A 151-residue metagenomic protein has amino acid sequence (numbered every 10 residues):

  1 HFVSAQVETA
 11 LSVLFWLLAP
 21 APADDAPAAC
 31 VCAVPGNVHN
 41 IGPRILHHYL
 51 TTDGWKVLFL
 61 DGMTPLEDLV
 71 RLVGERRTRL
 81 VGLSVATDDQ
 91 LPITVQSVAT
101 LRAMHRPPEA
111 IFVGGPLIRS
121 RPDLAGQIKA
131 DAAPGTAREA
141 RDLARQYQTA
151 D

Functional and structural regions predicted by a protein language model:
H1-P22: Long amphipathic alpha-helical segments
V3-Q6, A10, G42, L46 (+2 more regions): General structural feature for long, well-ordered alpha-helical segments within catalytic domains of soluble enzymes
T9-W16, A103, R145, T149: Generic secondary-structure signature for well-ordered alpha-helical cores
A19, D25-V31, V70, M104 (+2 more regions): Hydrophobic/basic alpha-helical segments enriched in Actinobacteria
P20-A23, E75-R77: Glycine-rich phosphate/diphosphate-binding loops that line cofactor/substrate pockets in enzymes
A26-L60: Glycine-rich active-site/cofactor-binding loop and its immediate structural neighborhood
Y49-T52, F59, T64-G126: Cofactor-cradling patches in redox/metallo enzymes
P116-D151: Peripheral docking tails and interdomain loops at the edges of cofactor- or intermediate-handling domains
